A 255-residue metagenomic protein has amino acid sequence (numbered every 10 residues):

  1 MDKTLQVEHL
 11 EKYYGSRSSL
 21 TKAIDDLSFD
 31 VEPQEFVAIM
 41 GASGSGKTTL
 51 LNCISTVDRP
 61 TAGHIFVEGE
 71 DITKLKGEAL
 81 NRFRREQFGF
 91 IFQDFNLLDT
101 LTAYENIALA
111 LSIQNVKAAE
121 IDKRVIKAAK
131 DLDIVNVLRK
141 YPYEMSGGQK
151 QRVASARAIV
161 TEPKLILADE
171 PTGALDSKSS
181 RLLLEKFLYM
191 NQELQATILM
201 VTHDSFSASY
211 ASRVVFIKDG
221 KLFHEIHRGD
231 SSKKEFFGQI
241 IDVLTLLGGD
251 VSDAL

Functional and structural regions predicted by a protein language model:
S55: Helix-to-loop junction immediately C-terminal to a conserved catalytic motif
G63-D71: Conserved ABC transporter NBD signature motif
L101-L109: Short coil-to-helix segment of the ABC ATPase nucleotide-binding domain corresponding to the Q-loop/switch region
Y141-M145, Q149-Q151: Conserved ABC ATPase signature
S155, L183: Hydrophobic anchor residue at the start of the ABC signature
V160-K164: A short, proline-enriched helix->beta-strand linker immediately N-terminal to the Walker B motif in ABC-type P-loop
I166-D169: Catalytic Walker B motif of ABC-type/P-loop ATPase nucleotide-binding domains
